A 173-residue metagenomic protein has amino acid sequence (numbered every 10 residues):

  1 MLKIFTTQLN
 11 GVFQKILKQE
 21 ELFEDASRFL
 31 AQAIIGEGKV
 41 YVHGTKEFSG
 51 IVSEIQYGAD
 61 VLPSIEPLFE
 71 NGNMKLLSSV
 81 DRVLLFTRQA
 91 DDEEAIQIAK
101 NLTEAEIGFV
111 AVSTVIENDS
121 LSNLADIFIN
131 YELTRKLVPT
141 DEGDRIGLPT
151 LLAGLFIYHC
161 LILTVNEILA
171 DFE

Functional and structural regions predicted by a protein language model:
M1, K18, L22, P149 (+1 more regions): Catalytic cores of large soluble enzymes that bind and process phosphate-bearing ligands
M1-L17: Generic N-terminal amphipathic, Lys/Arg-enriched alpha-helix
K3-T7, E21-E24, E93: Generic alpha-helical secondary structure signal
N10-F13, L137, N166-E173: Internal, active-site/partner-interface "lid" segment
V12, A26-F29, I98: A ubiquitous structural signal for well-ordered alpha-helices
K18-I35: A short, well-structured juxtamembrane/interface segment
G38, T45-N166: Glycine-rich phosphate-binding loops that contact phosphosugars or nucleotide phosphates
